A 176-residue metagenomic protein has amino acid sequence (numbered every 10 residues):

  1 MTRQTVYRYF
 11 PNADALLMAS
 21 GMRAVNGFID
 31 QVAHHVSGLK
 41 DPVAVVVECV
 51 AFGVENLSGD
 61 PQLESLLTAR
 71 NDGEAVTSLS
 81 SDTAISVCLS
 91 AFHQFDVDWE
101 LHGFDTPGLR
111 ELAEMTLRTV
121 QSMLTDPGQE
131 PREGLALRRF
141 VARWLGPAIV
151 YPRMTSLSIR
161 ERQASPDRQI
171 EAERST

Functional and structural regions predicted by a protein language model:
M1-A15, A19: Helix-turn-helix
L16-A24, F28: Alpha-helical DNA-contacting segments of helix-turn-helix folds
A19, K40, A44, P107 (+2 more regions): Short, solvent-exposed positions on alpha-helices
A19, V32-G59: Hydrophobic alpha-helical connector segments
N26-I29, P61, E74-E114: Amphipathic alpha-helical packing segments from all-alpha helical-bundle domains
G27, Q31-G38, R118-P127: Solvent-exposed, amphipathic alpha-helical segments
V47-E48, V54-D82: Amphipathic alpha-helical segments used for helix-helix packing
L89-L101, R110, E114, T119-T176: C-terminal peripheral helix-coil segments that are non-catalytic and often amphipathic
